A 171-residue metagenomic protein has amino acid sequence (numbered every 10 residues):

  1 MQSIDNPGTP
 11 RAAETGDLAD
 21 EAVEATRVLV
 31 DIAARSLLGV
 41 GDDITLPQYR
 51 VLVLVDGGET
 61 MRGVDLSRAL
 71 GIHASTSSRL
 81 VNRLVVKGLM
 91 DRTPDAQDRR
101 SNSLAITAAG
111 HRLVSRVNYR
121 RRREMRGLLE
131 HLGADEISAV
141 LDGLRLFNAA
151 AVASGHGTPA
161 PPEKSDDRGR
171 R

Functional and structural regions predicted by a protein language model:
M1-A13, D135-R171: C-terminal regulatory/oligomerization modules of transcriptional regulators
M1-I44, R171: N-terminal leader segment of winged-helix/HTH proteins
I4-N6, N82-D142: Charged, amphipathic alpha-helical coiled-coil/dimerization segments
A19, V23-T26, Q48, L52 (+3 more regions): Generic structural concept
L29-L37, L70, L113, V117-L132 (+2 more regions): Alpha-helical linker/hinge and terminal dimerization helices associated with HTH transcriptional regulators
D31-T76, K87, S103: N-terminal helix-turn-helix DNA-binding core of bacterial DNA-binding proteins
V53-G57, N118, R145: Short, locally clustered residues in the helix-turn-helix/winged-helix DNA-binding domain
R79: DNA-binding alpha-helical recognition surfaces that contact promoter or target DNA
